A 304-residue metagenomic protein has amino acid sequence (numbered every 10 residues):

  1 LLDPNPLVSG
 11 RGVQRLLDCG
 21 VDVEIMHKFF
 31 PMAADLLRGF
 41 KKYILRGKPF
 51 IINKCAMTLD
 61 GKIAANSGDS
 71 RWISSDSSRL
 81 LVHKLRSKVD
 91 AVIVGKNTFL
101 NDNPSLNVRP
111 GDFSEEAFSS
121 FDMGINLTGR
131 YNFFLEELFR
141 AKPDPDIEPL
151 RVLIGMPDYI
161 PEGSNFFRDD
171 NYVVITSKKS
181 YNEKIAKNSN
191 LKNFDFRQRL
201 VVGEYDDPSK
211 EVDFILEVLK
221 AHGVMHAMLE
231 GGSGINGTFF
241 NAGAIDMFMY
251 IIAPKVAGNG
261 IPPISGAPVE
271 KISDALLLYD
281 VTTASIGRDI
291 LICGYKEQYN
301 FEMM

Functional and structural regions predicted by a protein language model:
L1-A34: Active-site loop-to-helix "anion-binding N-cap" substructures in soluble metabolic enzymes
P4-V8, I25, L45, S70 (+1 more regions): Short, well-structured alpha-helical patches and their helix-loop capping segments that border functional surfaces
G10-D18, F30, F50-M304: Enzymes that bind and transform nitrogen-containing heteroaromatic metabolites
M26-A56: Proteins enriched for Cys/Gly/acidic motifs involved in redox and nucleic-acid/cofactor modification
